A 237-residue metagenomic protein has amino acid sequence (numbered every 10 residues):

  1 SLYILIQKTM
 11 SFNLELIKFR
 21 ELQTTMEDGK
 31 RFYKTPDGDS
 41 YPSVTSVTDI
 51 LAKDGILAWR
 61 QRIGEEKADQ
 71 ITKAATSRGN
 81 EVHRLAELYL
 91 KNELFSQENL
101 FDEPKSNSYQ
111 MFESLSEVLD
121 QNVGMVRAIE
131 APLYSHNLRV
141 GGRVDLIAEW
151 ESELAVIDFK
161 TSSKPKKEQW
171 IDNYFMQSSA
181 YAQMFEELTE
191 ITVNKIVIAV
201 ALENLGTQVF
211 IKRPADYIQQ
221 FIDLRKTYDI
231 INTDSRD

Functional and structural regions predicted by a protein language model:
I6-G141: Metal-dependent nuclease catalytic cores that hydrolyze phosphodiester bonds in DNA/RNA, characterized by
E130-N232: Mg2+/Mn2+-dependent nuclease catalytic core
